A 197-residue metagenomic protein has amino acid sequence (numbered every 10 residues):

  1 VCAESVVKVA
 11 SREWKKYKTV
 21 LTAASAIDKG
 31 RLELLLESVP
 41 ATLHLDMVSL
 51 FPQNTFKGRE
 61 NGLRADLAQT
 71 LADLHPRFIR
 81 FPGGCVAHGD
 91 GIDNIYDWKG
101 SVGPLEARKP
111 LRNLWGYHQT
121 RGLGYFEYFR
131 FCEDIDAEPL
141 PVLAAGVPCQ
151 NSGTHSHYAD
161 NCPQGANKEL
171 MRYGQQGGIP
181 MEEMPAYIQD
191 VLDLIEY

Functional and structural regions predicted by a protein language model:
V1-S5, E13, E133: Short beta-strand and strand-turn-strand segments in soluble, beta-rich domains
A3, R31, L45-M47, R59-G62 (+6 more regions): Short, solvent-exposed loop/turn and secondary-structure capping segments
A3-A10, K18-T22: Beta-strand-rich interaction surfaces with strong enrichment in secreted/lumenal proteins
R12, S25, P52-T55: Extracellular interdomain linker/stem segments of modular secreted and single-pass surface proteins
K16-T19, D66, G124-E127, D190-D193: Well-ordered alpha-helical segments embedded in enzymatic catalytic cores
Y17-S49: Extracellular beta-strand ligand-recognition surfaces/modules
M47-I135, L140-L143: Active-site-adjacent substrate/metal-binding segments within catalytic domains of carbohydrate-active enzymes
A87-Y125, S152-Q189, I195-Y197: Aromatic- and acidic-residue-enriched carbohydrate-binding clefts of CAZyme catalytic domains
